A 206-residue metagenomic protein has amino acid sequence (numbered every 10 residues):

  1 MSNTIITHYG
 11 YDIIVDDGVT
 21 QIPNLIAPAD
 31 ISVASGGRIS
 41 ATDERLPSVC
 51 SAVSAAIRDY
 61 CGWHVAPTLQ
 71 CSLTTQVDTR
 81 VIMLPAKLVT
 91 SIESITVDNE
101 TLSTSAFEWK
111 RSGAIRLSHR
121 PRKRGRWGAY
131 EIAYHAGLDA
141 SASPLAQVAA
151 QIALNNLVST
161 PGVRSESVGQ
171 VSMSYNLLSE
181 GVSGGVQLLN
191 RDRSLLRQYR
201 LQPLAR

Functional and structural regions predicted by a protein language model:
M1-R206: Divalent metal-cofactor coordination and adjacent catalytic microenvironments
